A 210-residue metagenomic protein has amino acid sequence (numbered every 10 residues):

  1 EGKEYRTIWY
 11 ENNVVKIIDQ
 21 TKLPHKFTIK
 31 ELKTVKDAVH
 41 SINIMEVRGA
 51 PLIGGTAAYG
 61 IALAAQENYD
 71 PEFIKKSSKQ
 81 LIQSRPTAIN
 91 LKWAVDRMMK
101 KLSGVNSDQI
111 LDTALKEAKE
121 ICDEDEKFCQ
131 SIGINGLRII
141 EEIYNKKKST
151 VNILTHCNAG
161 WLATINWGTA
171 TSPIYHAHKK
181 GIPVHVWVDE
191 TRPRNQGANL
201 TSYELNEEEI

Functional and structural regions predicted by a protein language model:
E1-K36, H40: Positively charged, low-complexity intrinsically disordered leader regions
V39-V47: Small-aliphatic-rich amphipathic alpha-helix that forms the alpha element of a beta-alpha
E46-E208: N-terminal active-site beta-alpha-beta segment that forms phosphate/nucleotide-binding and substrate-recognition loops
